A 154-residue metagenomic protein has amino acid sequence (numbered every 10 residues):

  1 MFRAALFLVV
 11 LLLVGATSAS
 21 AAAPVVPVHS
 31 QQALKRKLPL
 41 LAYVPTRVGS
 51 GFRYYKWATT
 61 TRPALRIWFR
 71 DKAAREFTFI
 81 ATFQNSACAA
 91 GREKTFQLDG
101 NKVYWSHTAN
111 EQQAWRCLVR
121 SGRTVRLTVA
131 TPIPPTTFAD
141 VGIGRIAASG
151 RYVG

Functional and structural regions predicted by a protein language model:
F2-A22: Secretory targeting and sorting signals
L6, P27-S30, A139: Alpha-helical structural motif
T17, V44-V48, I146: Generic detector of short, well-ordered, non-transmembrane alpha-helical segments enriched in hydrophobic residues
A21, V103, A147-G150: Long alpha-helical scaffolds
A23-T124: Short, solvent-exposed recognition patches
T124-G154: Surface-exposed amphipathic alpha-helical segments
